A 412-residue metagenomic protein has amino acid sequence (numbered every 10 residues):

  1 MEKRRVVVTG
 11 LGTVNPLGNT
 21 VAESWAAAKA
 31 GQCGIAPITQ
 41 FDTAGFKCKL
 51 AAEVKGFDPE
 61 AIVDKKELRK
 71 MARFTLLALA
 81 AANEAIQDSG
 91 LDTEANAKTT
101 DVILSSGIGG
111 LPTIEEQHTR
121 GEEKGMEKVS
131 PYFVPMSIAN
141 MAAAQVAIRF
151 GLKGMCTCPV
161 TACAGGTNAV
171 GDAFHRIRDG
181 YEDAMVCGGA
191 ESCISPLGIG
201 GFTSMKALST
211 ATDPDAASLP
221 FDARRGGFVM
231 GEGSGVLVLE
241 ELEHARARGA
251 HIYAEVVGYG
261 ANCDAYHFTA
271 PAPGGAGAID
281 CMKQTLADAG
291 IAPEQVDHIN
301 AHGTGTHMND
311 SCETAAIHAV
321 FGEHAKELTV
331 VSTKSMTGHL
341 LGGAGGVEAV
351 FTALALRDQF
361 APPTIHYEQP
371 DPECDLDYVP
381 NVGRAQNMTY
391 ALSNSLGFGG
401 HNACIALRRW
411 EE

Functional and structural regions predicted by a protein language model:
M1-E67, E243-Y253, V350-I365, R408-E412: ACP-dependent fatty acid/polyketide chain-elongation machinery
M1-V8, N96-A97, A289-Q295, A325-K326 (+1 more regions): Flexible, low-complexity linker/loop segments at domain and module junctions
R5-T9, Q32-A36, D213-A289, D297-H298 (+1 more regions): Condensing-enzyme catalytic core mediating Claisen C-C bond formation in acyl metabolism
V8, V21-W25, K29-T161, A190-I199 (+1 more regions): Conserved beta-ketoacyl condensing-enzyme motif
Q40, N96-L104, C156-T161, E182-A190 (+5 more regions): Beta-strand segments within the central parallel beta-sheet cores of soluble alpha/beta enzyme folds
G45-E53, G109-T113, S192-S218, G260-D280 (+3 more regions): Active-site-adjacent elements of ketosynthase-type condensing enzymes
A78-G90, A139-A143, A147-E191, V229-A250 (+2 more regions): Active-site-proximal alpha-helical scaffold in enzymes
E123-S130, G171, H175, A184 (+4 more regions): Glycine-/small-residue-rich "gating" segment that lines the acyl/pantetheine channel and substrate pocket
